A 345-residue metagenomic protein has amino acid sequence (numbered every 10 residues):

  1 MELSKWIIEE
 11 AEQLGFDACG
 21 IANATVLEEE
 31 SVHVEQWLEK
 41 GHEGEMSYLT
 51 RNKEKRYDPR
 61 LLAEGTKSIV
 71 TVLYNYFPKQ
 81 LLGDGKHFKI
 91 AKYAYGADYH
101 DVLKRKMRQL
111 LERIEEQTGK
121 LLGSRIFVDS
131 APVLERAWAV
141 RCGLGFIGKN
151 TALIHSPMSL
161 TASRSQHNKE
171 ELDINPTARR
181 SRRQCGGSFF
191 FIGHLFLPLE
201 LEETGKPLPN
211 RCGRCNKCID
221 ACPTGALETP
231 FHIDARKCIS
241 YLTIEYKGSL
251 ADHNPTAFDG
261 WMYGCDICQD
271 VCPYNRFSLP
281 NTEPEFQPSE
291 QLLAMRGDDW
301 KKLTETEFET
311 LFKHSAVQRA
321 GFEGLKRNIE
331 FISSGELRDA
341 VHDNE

Functional and structural regions predicted by a protein language model:
M1-R211, L250: Auxiliary alpha/beta "docking" domains used to position bulky ligands
E2, W6, R105, Q109 (+7 more regions): Generic recognition of stable, solvent-exposed alpha-helical segments in well-folded globular domains
Q13, V26, K217-Y241, F258-E285: Iron-sulfur cluster-binding cysteine motifs and their immediate structural context in ferredoxin-like electron-transfer
L82-H87, A235, K302-E305: Short, flexible, mixed-charge acidic loops at enzyme active sites
I244-L250: Structural motif
L250-E345: Alpha-helical scaffold domains
